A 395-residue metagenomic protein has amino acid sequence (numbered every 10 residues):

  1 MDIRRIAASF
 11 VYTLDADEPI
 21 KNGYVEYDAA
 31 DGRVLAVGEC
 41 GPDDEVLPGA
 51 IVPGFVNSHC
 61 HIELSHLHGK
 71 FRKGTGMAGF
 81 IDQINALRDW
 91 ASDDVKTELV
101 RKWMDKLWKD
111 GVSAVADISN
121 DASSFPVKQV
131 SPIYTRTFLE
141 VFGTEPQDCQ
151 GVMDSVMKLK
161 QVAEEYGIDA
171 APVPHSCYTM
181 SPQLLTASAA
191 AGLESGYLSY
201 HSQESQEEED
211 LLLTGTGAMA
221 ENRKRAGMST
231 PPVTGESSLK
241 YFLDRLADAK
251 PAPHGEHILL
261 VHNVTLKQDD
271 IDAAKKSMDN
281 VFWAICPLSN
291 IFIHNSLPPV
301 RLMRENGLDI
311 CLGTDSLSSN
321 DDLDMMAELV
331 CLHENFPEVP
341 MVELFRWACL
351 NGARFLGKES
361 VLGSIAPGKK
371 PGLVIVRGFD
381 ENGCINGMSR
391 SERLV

Functional and structural regions predicted by a protein language model:
M1-N22, A30, C349-V395: Active-site microenvironment of metallo-dependent hydrolases
D2-I6, A36-G79, R101, K109: Replace "His-x-His-based motif
E26, A50, H68-P132, D154-E165: Alpha-helical scaffold segments that flank or form the walls of functional sites
G54-S58, V115-A116, T135-L139, A170-P174 (+4 more regions): Hydrophobic faces of well-ordered beta-strands that scaffold small-molecule active sites in alpha/beta enzyme cores
H66-E98, R136-L139, Q206-E256, L332: Active-site gating loops and adjacent loop-to-helix segments of metal-dependent hydrolytic enzymes
S131-T135, A191-Y197, A252-E256, A273-A284 (+1 more regions): Glycine-enriched alpha-helix->loop->beta-strand junction motifs that scaffold or abut catalytic
V173-A189, H262-T265, I291-H294: Active-site glycine- and acidic-residue-rich loops that bind and position anionic ligands or nucleotide-like cofactors
K250, S296-G378: His/Asp/Glu-enriched, well-ordered alpha-helical/loop segment that forms or immediately abuts the divalent-metal
